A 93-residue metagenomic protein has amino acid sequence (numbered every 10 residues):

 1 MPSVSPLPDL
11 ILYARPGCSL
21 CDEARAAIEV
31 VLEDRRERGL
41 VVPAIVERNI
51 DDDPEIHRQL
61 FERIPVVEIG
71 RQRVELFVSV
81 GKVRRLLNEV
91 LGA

Functional and structural regions predicted by a protein language model:
P2-R36: Local sequence-structure signature of Cys/Sec-based thiol-disulfide redox active-site neighborhoods
D22-R25, H57, V80: Conserved strand-to-helix beginnings and helix N-cap segments that scaffold or border functional pockets
L40-P54: Thiol-based oxidoreductase modules, predominantly thioredoxin-like and allied folds used for disulfide exchange
R58-V67: Structural micro-motif
I69-A93: Non-catalytic, surface beta->alpha helical segment in thiol-disulfide oxidoreductase systems
